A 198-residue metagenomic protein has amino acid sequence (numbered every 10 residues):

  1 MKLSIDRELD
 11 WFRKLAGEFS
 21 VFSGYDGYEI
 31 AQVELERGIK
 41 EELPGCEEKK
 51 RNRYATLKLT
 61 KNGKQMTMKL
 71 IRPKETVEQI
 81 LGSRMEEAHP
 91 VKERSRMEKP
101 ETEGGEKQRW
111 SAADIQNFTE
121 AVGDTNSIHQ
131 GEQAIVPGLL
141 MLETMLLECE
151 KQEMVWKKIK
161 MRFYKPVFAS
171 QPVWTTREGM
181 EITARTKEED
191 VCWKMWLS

Functional and structural regions predicted by a protein language model:
M1-G104, V167-A169, T176-S198: HotDog/MaoC-like acyl-thioester-processing domains
M1-G27, K107-Q152: A conserved, well-ordered hydrophobic junction motif at loop->secondary-structure transitions
L59-K61, T144-Q152, V173-R177: Alpha-helix C-terminal capping segments
C149, E153-V173: A conserved acidic, glycine/proline-rich C-terminal tail/linker
